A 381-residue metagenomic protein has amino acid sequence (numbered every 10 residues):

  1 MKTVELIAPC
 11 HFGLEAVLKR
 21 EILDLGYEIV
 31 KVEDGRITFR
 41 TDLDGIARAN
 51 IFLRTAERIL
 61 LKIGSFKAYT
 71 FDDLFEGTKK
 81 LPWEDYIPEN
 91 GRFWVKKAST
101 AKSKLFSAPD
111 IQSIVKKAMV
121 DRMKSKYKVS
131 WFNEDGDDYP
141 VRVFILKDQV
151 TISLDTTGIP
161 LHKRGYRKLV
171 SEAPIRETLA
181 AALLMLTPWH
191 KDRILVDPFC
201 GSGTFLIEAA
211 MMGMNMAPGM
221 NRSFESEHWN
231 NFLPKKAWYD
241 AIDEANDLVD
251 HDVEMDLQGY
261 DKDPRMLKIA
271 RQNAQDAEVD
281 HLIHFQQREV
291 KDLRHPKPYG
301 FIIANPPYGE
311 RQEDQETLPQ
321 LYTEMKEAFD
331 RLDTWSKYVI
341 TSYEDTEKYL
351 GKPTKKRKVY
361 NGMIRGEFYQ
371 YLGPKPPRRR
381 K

Functional and structural regions predicted by a protein language model:
K2-D137: Non-catalytic nucleic-acid substrate-recognition regions in nucleic-acid-modifying enzymes
E5, P9, G13, E254-D256 (+3 more regions): Conserved Class I SAM-dependent methyltransferase catalytic core
D44-I51, I159-H162, P377-R379: Short, charged/polar, Gly/Pro-enriched secondary-structure boundary elements
P82-I87, D292-P298: Short amphipathic alpha-helix with an adjacent loop that forms part of the alpha/beta core around
K96-A98, F144-L186: Class I S-adenosyl-L-methionine
T100-S103, P160, P307-R311: A short, flexible beta-alpha/helix-coil linker loop
I175-H295, E310-R311, Q315-T317: Conserved S-adenosyl-L-methionine
I302-I303: Hydrophobic beta-strand segment of the Class I
